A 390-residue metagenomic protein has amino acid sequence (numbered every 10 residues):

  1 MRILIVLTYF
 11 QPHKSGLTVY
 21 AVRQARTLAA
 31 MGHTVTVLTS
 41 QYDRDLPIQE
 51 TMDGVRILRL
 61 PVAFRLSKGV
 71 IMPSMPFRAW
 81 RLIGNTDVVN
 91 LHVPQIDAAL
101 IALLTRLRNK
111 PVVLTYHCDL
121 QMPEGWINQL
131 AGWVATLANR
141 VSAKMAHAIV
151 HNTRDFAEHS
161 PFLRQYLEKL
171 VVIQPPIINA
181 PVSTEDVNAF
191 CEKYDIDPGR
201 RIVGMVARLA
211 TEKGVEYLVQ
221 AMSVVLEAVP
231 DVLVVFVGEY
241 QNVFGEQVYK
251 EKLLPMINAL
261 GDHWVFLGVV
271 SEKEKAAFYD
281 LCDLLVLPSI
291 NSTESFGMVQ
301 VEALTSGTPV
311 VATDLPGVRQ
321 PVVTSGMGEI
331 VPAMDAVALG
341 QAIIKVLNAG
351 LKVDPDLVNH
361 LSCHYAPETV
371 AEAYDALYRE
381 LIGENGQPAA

Functional and structural regions predicted by a protein language model:
D45, P76, V89-Y116, L120-M122: An aromatic- and histidine-rich active-site surface loop
D87, H147, D280-S295, T308: Acidic donor-binding loop of glycosyltransferase active sites
P111, Q121-S142, E158, D186: Nucleotide-sugar donor phosphate/pyrophosphate-binding loop at the beta->alpha transition of glycosyltransferases
T136, R140-V172, I177-V182: A short, active-site helix/loop in glycosyltransferases that binds the activated sugar's phosphate group
C191, I196-K213, V219-M222, V235-V237: Conserved donor-binding/catalytic core segment of Leloir-type glycosyltransferases
G238, Q247-K273: Nucleotide-activated donor-binding/catalytic signature segment of Leloir-type glycosyltransferases, i.e., the conserved
T305, P309-A312: Short hydrophobic beta-strand element within catalytic cores of glycosyltransferases and related nucleotide-activated
T324-S325, E329-A336, I344-L351: Conserved acidic donor-binding segment of nucleotide-sugar-dependent glycosyltransferases
